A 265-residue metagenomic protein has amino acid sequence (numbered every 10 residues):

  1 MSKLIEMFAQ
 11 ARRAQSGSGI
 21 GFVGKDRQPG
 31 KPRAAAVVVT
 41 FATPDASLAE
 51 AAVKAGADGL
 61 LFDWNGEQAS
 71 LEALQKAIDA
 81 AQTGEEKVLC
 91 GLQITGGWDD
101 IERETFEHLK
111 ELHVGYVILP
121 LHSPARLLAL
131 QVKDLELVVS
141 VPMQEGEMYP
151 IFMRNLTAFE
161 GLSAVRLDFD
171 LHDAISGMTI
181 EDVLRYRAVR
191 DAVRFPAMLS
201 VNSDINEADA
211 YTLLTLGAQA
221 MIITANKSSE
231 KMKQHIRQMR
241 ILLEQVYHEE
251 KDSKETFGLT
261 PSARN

Functional and structural regions predicted by a protein language model:
M1-L89, T157-G161, R264: Conserved N-terminal beta1-alpha1 strand-loop-helix module at the mouth
V23-D26, Q68-L112, L121-Q131: N-terminal active-site wall of soluble small-molecule enzyme domains
P29-S47, G91-I101, E136-M148, M198-I205 (+1 more regions): Active-site mouth loops of central-metabolism enzymes
A34-T40, G59-L61, K87-Q93, G115-I118 (+4 more regions): Structural preference for beta-strand elements that scaffold enzyme active sites
L48-A52, D100-E111, G146-A158, S203-M221: Catalytic cores of alpha/beta
A57-Q68, E111-L127, S163-A174, L214-Q238: Glycine-rich phosphate-binding active-site loops on the catalytic face of alpha/beta enzymes
A77, K227-N265: C-terminal helical cap(s) of enzyme catalytic domains, especially alpha/beta-barrels
M153-Y186: Glycine/Thr-rich beta-alpha phosphate-binding loop at enzyme active sites
